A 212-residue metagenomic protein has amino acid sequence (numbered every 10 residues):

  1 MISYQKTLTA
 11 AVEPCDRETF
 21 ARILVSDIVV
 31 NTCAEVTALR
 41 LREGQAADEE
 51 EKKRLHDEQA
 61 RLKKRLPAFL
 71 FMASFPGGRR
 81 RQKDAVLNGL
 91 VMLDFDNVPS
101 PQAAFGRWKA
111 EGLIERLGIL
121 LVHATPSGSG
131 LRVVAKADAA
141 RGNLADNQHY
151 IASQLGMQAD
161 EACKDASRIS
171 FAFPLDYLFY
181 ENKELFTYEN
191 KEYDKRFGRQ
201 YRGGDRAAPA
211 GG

Functional and structural regions predicted by a protein language model:
M1-S129, K136-A145: Signature for HUH/AEP ssDNA processing cores
I2-D16, G77-P99, A137-G212: DNA replication initiation modules
A124-G130, K164-I169: Short Gly/Ser/Thr- and Asp/Glu-enriched loop/turn motifs at secondary-structure junctions
